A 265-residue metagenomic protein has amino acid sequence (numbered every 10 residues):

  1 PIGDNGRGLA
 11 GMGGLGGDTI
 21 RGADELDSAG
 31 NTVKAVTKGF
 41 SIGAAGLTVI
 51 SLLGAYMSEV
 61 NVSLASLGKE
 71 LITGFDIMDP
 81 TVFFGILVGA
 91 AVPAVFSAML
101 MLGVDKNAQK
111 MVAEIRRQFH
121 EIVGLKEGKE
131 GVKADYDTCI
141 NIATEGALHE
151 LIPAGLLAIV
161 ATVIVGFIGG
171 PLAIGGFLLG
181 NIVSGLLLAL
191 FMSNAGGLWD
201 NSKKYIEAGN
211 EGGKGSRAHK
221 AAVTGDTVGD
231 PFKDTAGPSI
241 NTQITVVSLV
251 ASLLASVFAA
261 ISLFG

Functional and structural regions predicted by a protein language model:
P1-G265: Hydrophobic packing and interface segments
